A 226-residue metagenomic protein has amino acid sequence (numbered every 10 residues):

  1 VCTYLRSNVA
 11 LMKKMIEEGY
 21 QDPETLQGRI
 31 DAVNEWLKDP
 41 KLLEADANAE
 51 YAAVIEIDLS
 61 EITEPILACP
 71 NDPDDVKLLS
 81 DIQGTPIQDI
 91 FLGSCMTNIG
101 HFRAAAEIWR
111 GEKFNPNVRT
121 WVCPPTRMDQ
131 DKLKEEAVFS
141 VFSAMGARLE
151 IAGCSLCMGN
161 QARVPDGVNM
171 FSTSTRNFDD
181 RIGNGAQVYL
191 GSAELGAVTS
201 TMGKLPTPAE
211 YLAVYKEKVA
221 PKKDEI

Functional and structural regions predicted by a protein language model:
V1-I226: Fe-S-dependent hydro-lyases/dehydratases of central metabolism
